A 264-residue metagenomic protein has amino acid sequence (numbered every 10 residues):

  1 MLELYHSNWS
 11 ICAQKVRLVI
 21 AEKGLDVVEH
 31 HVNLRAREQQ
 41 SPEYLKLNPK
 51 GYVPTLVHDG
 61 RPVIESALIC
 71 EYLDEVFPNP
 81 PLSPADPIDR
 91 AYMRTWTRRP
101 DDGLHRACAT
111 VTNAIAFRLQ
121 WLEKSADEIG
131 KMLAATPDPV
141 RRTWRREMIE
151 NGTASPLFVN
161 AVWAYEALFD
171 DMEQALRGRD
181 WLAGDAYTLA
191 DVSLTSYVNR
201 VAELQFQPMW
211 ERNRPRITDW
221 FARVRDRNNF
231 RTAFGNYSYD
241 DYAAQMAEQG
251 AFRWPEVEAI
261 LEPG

Functional and structural regions predicted by a protein language model:
M1-P139, Q249-A251, E258-G264: GST-like domain detector, emphasizing the conserved glutathione-binding G-site in the N-terminal thioredoxin-like
S7, N33, L189, Y237-S238: Short, solvent-exposed turn/loop segments enriched in Gly/Ser/Thr/Pro and often Arg
E29, V53, D185, W210 (+1 more regions): A generic structural-conservation signal
L45, A91-R94, S193, T218 (+1 more regions): Generic structural signal for individual residues within well-ordered alpha-helical segments across diverse proteins
L104-A222, D226: GST-like fold's C-terminal all-alpha helical module
N213-G264: Long, positively charged, glycine-interspersed low-complexity recognition regions
